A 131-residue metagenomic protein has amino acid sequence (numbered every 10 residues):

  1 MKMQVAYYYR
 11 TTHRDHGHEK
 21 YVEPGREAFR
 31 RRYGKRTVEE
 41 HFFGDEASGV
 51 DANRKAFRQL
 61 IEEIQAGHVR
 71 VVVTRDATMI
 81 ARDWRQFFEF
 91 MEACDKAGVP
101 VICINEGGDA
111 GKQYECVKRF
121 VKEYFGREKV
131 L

Functional and structural regions predicted by a protein language model:
M1-L131: Short, structured surface patches at the beginning of a domain
